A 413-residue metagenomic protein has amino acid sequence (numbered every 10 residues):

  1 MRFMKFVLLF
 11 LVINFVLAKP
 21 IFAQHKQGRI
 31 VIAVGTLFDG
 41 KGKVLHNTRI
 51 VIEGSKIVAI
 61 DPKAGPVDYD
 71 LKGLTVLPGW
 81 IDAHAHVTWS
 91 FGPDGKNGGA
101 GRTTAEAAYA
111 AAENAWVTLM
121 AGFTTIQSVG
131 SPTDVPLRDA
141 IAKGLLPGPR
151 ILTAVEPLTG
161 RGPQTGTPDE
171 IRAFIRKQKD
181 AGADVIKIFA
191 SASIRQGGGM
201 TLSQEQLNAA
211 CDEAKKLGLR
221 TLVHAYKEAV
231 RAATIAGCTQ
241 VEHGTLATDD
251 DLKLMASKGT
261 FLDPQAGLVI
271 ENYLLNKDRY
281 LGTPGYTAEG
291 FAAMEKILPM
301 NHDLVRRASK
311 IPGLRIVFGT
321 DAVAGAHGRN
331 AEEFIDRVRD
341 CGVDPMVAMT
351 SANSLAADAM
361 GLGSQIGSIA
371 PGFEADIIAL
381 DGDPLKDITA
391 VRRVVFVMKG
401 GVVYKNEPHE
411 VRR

Functional and structural regions predicted by a protein language model:
H25-G28, L37, K41-L77: Histidine-rich, glycine-flanked metal-binding segment
L74-K143, E205, E228, A233-A236: Metal-associated gating/positioning segment near the N- to mid-region
G99, K216-G218, Y286, I297-D383: His/Asp/Glu-enriched, well-ordered alpha-helical/loop segment that forms or immediately abuts the divalent-metal
A107-A115, T165-Q178, A225-V230: Short, acidic/polar
A108-D134, G148-T159, A181-S193, R220 (+2 more regions): Divalent metal-dependent hydrolysis catalytic cores, especially in the metallo-beta-lactamase
E156-N208: Active-site gating/metal-coordination segments in enzymes
F189, R195-P299, V317, A322-A324 (+4 more regions): Active-site core of metal-dependent hydrolases
A352-S354, D358, P371-R413: C-terminal cap of metal-dependent C-N hydrolases
